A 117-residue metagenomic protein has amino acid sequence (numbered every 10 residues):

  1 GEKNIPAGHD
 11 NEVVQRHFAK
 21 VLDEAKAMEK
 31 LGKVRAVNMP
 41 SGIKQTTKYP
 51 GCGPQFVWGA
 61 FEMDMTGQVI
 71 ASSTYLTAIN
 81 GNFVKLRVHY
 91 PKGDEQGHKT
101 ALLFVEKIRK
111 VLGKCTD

Functional and structural regions predicted by a protein language model:
G1-K20: A short acidic-to-branched-hydrophobic micro-motif
K3, A60-M63, T74-T77, V88-K92: A mature extracytoplasmic/lumenal domain signature
N4, N11, N38, N80-N82: Detector for Asparagine
F18-R35, I108-T116: Sec/Tat-exported extracytoplasmic proteins
V21-D23, G67, G97: Generic signature of intrinsically disordered, low-complexity, basic-rich segments and short cationic peptides
A27-T74: Signature of long, low-cysteine stretches enriched in small and polar/charged residues
C52-G53, T77-F83: Short, solvent-exposed coil/turn segments at beta-strand boundaries
L86-D117: Surface-exposed amphipathic alpha-helical segments
